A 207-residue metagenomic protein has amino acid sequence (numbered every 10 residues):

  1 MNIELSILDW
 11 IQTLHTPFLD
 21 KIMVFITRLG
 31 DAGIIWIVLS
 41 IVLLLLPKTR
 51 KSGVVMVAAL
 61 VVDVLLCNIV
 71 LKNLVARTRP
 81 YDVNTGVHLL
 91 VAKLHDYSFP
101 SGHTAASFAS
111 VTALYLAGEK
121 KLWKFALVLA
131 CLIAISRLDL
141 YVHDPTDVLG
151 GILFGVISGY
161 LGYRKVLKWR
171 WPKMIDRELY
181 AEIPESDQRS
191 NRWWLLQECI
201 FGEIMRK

Functional and structural regions predicted by a protein language model:
M1-I34, N68-D96, R177-Q188, L196-K207: N-terminal transmembrane-helix/juxtamembrane module of multi-pass inner/ER membrane proteins
F18-L19, K48-G53, G118-F125: Membrane-helix interface segments
W36-L46, S107-Y115: Hydrophobic, aromatic-rich transmembrane alpha-helices and their immediate juxtamembrane boundary segments
L39-L65: Interfacial segments of alpha-helical transmembrane regions
L43, C67, L71-A76, Y115 (+2 more regions): Membrane-water interface at transmembrane helix exits
V55-V64, N68, G151, G155 (+1 more regions): Alpha-helical transmembrane segments in multi-pass membrane proteins
A58-N73, W123-R137: Small-polar-interrupted transmembrane alpha-helices in polytopic inner-membrane proteins
G86-K207: Membrane-embedded catalytic cores of phosphoryl/pyrophosphoryl-handling enzymes
